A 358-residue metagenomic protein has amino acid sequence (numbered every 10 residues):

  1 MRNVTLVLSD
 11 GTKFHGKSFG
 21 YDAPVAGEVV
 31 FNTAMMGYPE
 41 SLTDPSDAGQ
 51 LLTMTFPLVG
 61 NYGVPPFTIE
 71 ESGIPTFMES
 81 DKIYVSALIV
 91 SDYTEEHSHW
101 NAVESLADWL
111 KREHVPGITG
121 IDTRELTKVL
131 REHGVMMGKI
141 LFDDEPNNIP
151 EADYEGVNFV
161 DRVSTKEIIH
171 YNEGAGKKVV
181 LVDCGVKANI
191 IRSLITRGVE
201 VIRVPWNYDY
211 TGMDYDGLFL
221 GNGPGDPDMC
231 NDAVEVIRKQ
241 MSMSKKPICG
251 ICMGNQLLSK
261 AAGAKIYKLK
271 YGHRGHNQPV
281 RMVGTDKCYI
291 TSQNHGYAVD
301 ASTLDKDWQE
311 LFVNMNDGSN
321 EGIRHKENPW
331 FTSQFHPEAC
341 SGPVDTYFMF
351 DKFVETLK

Functional and structural regions predicted by a protein language model:
M1-N207, P227, E235, C340 (+1 more regions): RNA-binding accessory domains that recognize and position tRNA/RNA substrates
T5, P279-R281, G322: Residue-level detector of beta-strand face positions
P116, K178, P247-C249, K265 (+1 more regions): Proline-centered loop/turn at the N-terminus of a beta-strand
K178-D183, T291-S292, F331-F335: Active-site-proximal beta-strand elements of phosphoester/diester hydrolases
Y208-D214: Short amphipathic alpha-helix with an adjacent loop that forms part of the alpha/beta core around
Y215, N222-A298, G342-T356: Cysteine-nucleophile active-site neighborhood
K287-E327: Catalytic beta-strand/loop cores that center a nucleophilic Ser/Cys/Thr and support acyl-enzyme chemistry
G322-K358: A glycine-centered loop/beta-turn motif at secondary-structure junctions
